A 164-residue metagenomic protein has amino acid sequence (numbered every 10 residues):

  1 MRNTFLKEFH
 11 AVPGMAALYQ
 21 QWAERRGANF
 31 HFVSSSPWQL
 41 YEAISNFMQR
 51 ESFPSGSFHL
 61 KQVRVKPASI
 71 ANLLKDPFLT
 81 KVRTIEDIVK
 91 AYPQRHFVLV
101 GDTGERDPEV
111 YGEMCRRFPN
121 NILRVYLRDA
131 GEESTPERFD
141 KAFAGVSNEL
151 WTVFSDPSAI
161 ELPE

Functional and structural regions predicted by a protein language model:
R2: Conserved phosphoryl-transfer catalytic core
F5-F30, W38-E42, L79: Short, acidic loop-to-helix structural element flanking the phosphoryl-transfer center in phosphate-processing enzymes
A23-H31, K90-F97: Short, surface-exposed connector motifs at secondary-structure boundaries
S36-E164: C-terminal cap/substrate-recognition subdomain and adjoining C-terminal extension of metal-dependent phosphatase-like
